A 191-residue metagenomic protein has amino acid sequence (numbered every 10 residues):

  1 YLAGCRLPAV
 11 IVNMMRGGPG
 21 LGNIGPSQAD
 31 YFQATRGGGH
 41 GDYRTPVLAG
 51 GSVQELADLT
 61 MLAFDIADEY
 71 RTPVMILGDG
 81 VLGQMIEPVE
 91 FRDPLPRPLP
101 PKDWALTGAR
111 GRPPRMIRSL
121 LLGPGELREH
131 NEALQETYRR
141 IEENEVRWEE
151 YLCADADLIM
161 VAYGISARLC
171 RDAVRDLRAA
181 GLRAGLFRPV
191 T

Functional and structural regions predicted by a protein language model:
Y1-G4, M61-I66, F91-P94, D172-R183: Short, solvent-exposed amphipathic alpha-helical segments in soluble enzyme and RNA/protein-processing domains
Y1-R36, P46-D68: Thiamine diphosphate
G4-V10, A29, G41-T45, E69-P73 (+2 more regions): Short coil/turn connectors at secondary-structure junctions
I11-N13, L48-A49, V74-G78, L186: General beta-strand structural signal in soluble alpha/beta enzymes
R16-G18, G78-M85, G164-S166: Glycine-rich beta-alpha junction loops
N23-S27, H130-V146, V161-C170, P189-T191: A general structural motif
R71-E150: Conformationally flexible catalytic loops at phosphate/diphosphate-handling active centers
C153-R183: Redox- and metal-dependent alpha/beta enzyme cores, enriched for Fe-S-associated oxidoreductases and cofactor-handling
